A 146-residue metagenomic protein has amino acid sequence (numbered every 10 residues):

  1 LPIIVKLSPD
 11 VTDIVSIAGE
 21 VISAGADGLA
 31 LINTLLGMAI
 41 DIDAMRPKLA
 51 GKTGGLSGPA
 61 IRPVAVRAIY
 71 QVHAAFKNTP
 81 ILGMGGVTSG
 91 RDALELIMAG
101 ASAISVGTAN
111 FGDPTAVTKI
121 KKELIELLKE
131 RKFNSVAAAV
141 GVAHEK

Functional and structural regions predicted by a protein language model:
L1-L82, T88-V106: Alpha/beta enzyme core
D27, A74-K77, K122-F133, E145: Generic secondary-structure signature for well-ordered alpha-helical cores
I40-G54, I97, A109-N134: C-terminal helical cap(s) of enzyme catalytic domains, especially alpha/beta-barrels
I81, S135-A137: Acidic/polar loop patches that form or flank catalytic/metal-binding clefts of enzymes that bind anionic ligands
A138-K146: A short, charged, Gly/Pro-tolerant segment at domain boundaries
